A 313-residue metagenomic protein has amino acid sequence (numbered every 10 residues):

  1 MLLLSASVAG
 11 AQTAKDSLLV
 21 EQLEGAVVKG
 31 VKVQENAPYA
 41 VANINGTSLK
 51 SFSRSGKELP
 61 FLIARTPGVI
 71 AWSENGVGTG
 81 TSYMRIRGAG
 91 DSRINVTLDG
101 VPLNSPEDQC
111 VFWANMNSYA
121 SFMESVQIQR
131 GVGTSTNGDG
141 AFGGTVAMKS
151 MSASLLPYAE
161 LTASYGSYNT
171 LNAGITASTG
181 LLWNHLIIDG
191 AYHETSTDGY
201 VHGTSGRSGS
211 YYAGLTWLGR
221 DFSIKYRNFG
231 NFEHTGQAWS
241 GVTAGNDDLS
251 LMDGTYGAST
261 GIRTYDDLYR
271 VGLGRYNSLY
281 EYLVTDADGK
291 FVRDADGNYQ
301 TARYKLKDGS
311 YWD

Functional and structural regions predicted by a protein language model:
D16-S17: Coil residues (strongly favoring Ser/Thr
V20-R54, Y83: N-terminal periplasmic "start-of-domain" segments of outer-membrane beta-barrel proteins
G25, M123-I128, G144-T145, S150-Y165 (+1 more regions): Transmembrane beta-strand segments of Gram-negative outer membrane beta-barrel proteins
P60-P102, E124: Extracytoplasmic beta-strand/coil segments of soluble accessory domains associated with Gram-negative outer-membrane
F61, R85, Q127, A147 (+3 more regions): Outer-membrane beta-barrel architecture
V77, M116, D139, G166-T170 (+2 more regions): Transmembrane beta-barrel outer-membrane domains
P102-R130, K149: Short acidic/polar hinge/loop motifs at secondary-structure boundaries that mediate gating or recognition
Y158, Y165-S196, V201-D294, Y299-L306: Transmembrane beta-barrel wall of Gram-negative outer-membrane proteins
